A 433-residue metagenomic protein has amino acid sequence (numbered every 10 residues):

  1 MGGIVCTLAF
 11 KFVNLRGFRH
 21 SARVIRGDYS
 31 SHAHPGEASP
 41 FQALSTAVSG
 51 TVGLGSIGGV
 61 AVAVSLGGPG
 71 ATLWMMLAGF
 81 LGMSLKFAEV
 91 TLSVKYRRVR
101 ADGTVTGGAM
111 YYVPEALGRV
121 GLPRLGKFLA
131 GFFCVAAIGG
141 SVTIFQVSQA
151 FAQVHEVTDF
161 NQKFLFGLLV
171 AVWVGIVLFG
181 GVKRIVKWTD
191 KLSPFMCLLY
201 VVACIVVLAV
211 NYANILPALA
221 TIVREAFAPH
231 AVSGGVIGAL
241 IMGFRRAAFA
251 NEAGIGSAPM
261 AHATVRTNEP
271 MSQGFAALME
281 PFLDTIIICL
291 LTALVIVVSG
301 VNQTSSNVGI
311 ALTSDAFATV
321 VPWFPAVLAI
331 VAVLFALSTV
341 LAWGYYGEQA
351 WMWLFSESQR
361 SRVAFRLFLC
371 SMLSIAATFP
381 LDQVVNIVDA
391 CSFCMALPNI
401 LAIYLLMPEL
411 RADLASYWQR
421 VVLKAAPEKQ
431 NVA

Functional and structural regions predicted by a protein language model:
M1, M75-M76, G126-C134, E156-G180 (+3 more regions): Transmembrane alpha-helical segments of multi-pass small-molecule transport proteins
M1-A22, A137, Q149-V154, N161-N211 (+5 more regions): Membrane-interface loop-to-helix entry segments
M1-H20, S65-T104, D284-C289, F324 (+1 more regions): Extracellular loop-to-transmembrane helix junctions
M1-L54, V64-A71, G82, Y404-A433: N-terminal alpha-helical transmembrane segments of multi-pass membrane transport and channel/translocase proteins
A9-N14, S56-V60, S141-Q153, V174-K187 (+4 more regions): Transmembrane helix-loop junctions in multi-pass membrane proteins
V24-L44, G79, V90, V94-G140 (+4 more regions): Transmembrane-helix boundary/entry motifs in multi-pass membrane transporters
A33-L66, L92-K95, A101-A116, F132-V135 (+2 more regions): Alpha-helical membrane segments and immediately flanking helix-loop junctions that form or couple to the substrate/ion
E89-A101, C204-T221, G234, A263-T267 (+1 more regions): Extracellular/periplasmic helix-exit of transmembrane alpha-helices
